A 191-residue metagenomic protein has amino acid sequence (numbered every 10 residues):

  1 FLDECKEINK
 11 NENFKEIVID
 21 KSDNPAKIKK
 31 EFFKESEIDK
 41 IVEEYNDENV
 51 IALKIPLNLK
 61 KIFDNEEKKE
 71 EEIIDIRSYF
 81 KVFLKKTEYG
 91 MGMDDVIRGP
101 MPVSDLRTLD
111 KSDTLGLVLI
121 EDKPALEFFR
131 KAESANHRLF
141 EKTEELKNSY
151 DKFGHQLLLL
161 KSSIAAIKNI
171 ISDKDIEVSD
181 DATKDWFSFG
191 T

Functional and structural regions predicted by a protein language model:
F1-T191: Bergerat-fold GHKL/Histidine-kinase-like ATPase
